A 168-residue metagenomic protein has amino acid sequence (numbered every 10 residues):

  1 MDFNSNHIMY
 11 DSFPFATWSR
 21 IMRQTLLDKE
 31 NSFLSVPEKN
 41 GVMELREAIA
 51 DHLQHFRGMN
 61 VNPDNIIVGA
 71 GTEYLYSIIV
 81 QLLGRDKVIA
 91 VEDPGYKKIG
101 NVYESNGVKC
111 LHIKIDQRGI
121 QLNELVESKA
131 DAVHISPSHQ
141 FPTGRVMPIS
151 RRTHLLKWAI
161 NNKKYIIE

Functional and structural regions predicted by a protein language model:
M1-R23: N-terminal basic, amphipathic alpha-helical segments
F3, I166-I167: Residue-level marker for buried hydrophobic side chains located in beta-strands that build the well-ordered beta-sheet
M22-K163: Conserved core of the PLP fold type I
